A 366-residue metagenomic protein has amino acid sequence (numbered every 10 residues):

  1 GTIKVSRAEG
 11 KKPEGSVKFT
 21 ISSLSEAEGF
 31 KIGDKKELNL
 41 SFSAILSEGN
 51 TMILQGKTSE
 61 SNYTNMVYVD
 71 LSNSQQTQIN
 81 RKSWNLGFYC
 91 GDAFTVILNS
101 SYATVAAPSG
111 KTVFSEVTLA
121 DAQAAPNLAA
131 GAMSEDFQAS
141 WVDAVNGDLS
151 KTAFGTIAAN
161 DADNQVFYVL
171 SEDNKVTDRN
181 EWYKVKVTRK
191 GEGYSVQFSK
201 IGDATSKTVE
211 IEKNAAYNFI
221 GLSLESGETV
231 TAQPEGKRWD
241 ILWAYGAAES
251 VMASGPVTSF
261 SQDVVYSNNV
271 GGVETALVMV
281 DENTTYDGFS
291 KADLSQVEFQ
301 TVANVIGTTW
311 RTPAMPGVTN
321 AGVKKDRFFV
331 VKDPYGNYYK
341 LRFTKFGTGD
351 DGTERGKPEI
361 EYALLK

Functional and structural regions predicted by a protein language model:
G1-E48: Short boundary segments that mark the start of a structured unit
K11, S41-K366: Surface-exposed, beta-sheet-biased, low-hydrophobicity segments with strongly acidic/polar composition
